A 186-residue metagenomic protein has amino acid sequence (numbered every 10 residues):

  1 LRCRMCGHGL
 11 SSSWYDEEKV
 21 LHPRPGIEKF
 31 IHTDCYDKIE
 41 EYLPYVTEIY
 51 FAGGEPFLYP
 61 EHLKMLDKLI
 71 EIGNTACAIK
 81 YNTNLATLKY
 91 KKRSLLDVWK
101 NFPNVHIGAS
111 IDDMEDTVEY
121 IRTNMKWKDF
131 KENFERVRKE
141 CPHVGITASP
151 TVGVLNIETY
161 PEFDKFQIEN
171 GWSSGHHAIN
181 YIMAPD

Functional and structural regions predicted by a protein language model:
L1-R2, E55: Cysteine-centered iron-sulfur cluster-binding motifs in ferredoxin-type domains/subunits of redox enzymes
G7-T33, L43-P60, I70-K91, W99-K131 (+2 more regions): Core AdoMet radical
C35-K38, Y42, M65, F130-N133 (+2 more regions): Alpha-helical packing segments of well-folded alpha/beta enzyme cores
L63-D67, Y90-V98, T159-E162: Distinct, well-ordered alpha-helical segments
M65-L66, T123-K126, E162-Q167: Short secondary-structure boundary/capping segments
L69, F134-V137, C141, Q167: Hydrophobic positions in alpha-helices of CheY-like receiver
L95-N104, R138, I168-G171: Acidic (Asp/Glu)-rich catalytic clusters
V154-N170: Catalytic cores of alpha/beta
